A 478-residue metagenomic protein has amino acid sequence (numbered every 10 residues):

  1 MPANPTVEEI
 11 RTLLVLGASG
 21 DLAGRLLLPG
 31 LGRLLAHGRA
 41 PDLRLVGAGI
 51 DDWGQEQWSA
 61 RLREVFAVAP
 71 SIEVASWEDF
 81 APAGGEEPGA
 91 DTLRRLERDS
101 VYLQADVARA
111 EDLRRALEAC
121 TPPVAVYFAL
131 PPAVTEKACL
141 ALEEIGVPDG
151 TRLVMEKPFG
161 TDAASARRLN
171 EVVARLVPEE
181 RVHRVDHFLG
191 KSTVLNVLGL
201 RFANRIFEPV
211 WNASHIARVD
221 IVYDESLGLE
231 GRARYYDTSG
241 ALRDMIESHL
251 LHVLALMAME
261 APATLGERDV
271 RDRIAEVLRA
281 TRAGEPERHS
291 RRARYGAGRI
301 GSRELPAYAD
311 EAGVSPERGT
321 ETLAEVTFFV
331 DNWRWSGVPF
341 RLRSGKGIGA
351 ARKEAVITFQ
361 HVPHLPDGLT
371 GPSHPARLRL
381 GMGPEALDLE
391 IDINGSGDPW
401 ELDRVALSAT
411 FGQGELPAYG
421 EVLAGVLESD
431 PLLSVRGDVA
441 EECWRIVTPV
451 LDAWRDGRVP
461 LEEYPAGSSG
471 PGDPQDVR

Functional and structural regions predicted by a protein language model:
M1-V154, F159-R478: Secretory/organelle targeting and membrane-embedding segments
